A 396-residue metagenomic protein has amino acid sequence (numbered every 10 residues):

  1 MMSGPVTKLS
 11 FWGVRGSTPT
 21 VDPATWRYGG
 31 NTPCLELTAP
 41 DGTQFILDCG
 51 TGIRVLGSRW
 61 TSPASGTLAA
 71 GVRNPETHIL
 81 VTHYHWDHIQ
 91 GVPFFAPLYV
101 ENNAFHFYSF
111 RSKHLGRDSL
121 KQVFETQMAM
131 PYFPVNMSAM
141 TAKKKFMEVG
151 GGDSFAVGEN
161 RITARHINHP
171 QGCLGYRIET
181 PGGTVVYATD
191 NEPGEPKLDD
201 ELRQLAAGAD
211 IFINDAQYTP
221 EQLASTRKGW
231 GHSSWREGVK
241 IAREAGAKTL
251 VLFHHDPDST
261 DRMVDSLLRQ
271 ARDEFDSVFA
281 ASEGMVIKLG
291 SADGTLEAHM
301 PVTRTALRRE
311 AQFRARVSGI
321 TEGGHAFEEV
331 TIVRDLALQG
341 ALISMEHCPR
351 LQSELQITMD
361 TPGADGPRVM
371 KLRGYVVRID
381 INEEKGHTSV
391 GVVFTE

Functional and structural regions predicted by a protein language model:
M2-V186, P196-K197, L202, D265-G294: Binuclear metal-dependent hydrolase catalytic cores
L47, T82, T189, N214-A216 (+1 more regions): Active-site flanking residues adjacent to catalytic metal/cofactor-binding acidic residues
T51, W86, E192-P193, Y218 (+2 more regions): Short, glycine/acidic-enriched loop or turn micro-motifs at the edges of active sites
R54, H88, P220-E221, S259 (+1 more regions): Short glycine-rich, flexible loops that bind phosphorylated cofactors or substrates
H85, F95, Y218, D256 (+3 more regions): Flexible, active-site-proximal loop/turn residues at the rims of small-molecule/cofactor binding pockets and catalytic
T184, G194-E283: Cap/insert and terminal regions of metallo-dependent hydrolase folds
S259-R262, K288-L289, E384-K385: Short active-site-adjacent structural elements
V278, G294, H299-E396: Structured alpha-helical
